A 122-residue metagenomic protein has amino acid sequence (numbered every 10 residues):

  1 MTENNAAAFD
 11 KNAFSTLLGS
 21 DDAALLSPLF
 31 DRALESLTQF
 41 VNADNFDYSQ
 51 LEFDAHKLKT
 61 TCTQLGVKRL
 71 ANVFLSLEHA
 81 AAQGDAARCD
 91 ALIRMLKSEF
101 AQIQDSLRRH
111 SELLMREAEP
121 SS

Functional and structural regions predicted by a protein language model:
M1-T2, S122: C-terminal compact regulatory domains
T2-A13: Short alpha-helical hairpin
K11-K57, Q64, R88-H110: Long, amphipathic alpha-helical coiled-coil segments characteristic of histidine-phosphotransfer scaffolds
L51-E52, C62-Q83, S106: Short, well-ordered alpha-helical segments that carry or flank key catalytic/ligand-binding motifs at enzyme/regulatory
A80, A86, R109, E117-E119: Short, surface-exposed, polar/charged, turn-prone segments marking secondary-structure boundaries
Q102, E117-S122: Compositionally biased terminal segments
